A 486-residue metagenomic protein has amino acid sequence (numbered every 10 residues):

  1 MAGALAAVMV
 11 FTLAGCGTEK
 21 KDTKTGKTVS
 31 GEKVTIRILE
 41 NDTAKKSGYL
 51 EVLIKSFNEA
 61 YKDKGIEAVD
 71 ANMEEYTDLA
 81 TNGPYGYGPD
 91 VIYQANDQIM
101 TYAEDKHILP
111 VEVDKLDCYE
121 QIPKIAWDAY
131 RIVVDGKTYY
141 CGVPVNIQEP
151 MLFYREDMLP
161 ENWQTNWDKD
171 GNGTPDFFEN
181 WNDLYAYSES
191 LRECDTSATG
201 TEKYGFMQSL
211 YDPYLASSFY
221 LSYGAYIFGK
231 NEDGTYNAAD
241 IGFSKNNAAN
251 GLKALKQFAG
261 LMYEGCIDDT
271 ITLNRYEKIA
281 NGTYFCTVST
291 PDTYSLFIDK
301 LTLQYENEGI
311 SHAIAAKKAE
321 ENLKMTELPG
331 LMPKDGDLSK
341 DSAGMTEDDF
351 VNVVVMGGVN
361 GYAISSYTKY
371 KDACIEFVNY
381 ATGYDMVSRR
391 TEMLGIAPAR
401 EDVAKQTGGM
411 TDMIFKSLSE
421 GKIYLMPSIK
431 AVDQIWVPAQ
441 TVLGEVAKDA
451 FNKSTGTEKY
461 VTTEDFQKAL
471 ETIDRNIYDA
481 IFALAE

Functional and structural regions predicted by a protein language model:
G31-T43, I66-A71, V91, C141: Short, well-ordered beta-strand elements
S56-I125, A129, D157, E161-W167 (+4 more regions): Extracytoplasmic "Venus flytrap"/periplasmic binding protein-like
E67, E161, E306-I396: Extracytoplasmic/periplasmic substrate-recognition and gating elements
A95-N162, N182-Y185, I314, N322-P329 (+1 more regions): Hinge/lid segment of periplasmic solute-binding proteins
E112-K124, E161, T165-F177, A225-N250 (+3 more regions): Short, solvent-exposed loop/beta-turn-alpha elements that line the ligand-binding surface or hinge of extracytoplasmic
D135-V145, P150, N182-D240: Extracytoplasmic/periplasmic solute-binding protein
Y185-E189, N231-T272, L323-K324, L328-P329: Glycine-centered hinge/linker elements that transmit conformational signals in sensory and ligand-binding systems
V387-S388, E401-T407, K416-E486: Conserved C-terminal helix/tail region of periplasmic/extracytoplasmic solute-binding proteins
